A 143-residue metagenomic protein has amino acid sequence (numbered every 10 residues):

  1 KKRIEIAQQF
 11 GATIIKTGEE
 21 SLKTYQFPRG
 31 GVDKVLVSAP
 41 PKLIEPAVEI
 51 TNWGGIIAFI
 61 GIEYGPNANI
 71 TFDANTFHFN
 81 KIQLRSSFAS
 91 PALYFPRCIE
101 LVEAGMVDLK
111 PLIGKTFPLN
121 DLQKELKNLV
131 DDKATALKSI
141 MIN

Functional and structural regions predicted by a protein language model:
K1-P46: Adenosine-nucleotide cofactor-binding segment
T13-I14, Q83, D108: Conserved beta-strand segments of alpha/beta enzyme cores
I15-K16, L36, A58, R85 (+1 more regions): Hydrophobic/aromatic beta-strand patches that form the interior of the parallel beta-sheet core in alpha/beta enzyme
G18-E20, A39, A68, A89-L93 (+1 more regions): Short beta->alpha linker loops
D33-V37, I60-I62, S87, P111-K115: Glycine- and other small-residue-rich loops at beta-strand/loop junctions that grip anionic moieties
K42-A104, N143: Glycine-rich phosphate-binding loop and adjacent beta-alpha segment of Rossmann(oid) nucleotide-cofactor-binding
E49, A92-N143: C-terminal hydrophobic helical "lid"/dimerization subdomain of Rossmann-like NAD(P)H-dependent oxidoreductases
